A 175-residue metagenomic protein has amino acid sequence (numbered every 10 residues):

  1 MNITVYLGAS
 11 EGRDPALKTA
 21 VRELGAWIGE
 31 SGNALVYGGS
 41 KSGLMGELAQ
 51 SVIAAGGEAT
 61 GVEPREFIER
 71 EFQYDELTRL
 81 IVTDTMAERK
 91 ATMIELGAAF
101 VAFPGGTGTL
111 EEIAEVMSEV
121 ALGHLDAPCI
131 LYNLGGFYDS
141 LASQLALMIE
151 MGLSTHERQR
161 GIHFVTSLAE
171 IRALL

Functional and structural regions predicted by a protein language model:
M1-L96, Y132-L175: A cross-family phosphate/adenosyl-ligand binding-site feature
A59, H124-A127: Short, structured loop/turn "capping" segments at alpha-beta junctions
K90-L122, I130: Active-site/ligand-binding-proximal alpha/beta "capping" segment
T109, E119-L125, L147-E150, S154: Alpha-helix capping at helix-to-loop junctions
